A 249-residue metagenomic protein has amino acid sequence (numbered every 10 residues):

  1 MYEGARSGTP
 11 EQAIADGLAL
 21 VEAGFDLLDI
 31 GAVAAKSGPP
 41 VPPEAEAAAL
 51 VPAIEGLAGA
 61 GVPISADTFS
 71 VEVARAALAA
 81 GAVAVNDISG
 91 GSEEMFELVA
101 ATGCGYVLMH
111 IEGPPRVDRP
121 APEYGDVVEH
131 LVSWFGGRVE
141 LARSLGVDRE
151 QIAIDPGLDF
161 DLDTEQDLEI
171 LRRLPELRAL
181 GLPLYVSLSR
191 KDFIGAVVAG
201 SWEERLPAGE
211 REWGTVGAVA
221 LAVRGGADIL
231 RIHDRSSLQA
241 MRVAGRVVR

Functional and structural regions predicted by a protein language model:
Y2-D16, A35-G56, P63, V71 (+3 more regions): Active-site-adjacent loop and "lid" segments of alpha/beta metabolic enzymes
A15-G31, G225-G226: Catalytic domains of carbohydrate-active enzymes, especially glycoside hydrolases
V21-E22, V62, R138-Q151: Phosphate/pyrophosphate-binding loops at sites that engage ATP/ADP/AMP, CoA/4′-phosphopantetheine, polyphosphate
L158: Active-site metal-binding loops of divalent metal-dependent hydrolases
